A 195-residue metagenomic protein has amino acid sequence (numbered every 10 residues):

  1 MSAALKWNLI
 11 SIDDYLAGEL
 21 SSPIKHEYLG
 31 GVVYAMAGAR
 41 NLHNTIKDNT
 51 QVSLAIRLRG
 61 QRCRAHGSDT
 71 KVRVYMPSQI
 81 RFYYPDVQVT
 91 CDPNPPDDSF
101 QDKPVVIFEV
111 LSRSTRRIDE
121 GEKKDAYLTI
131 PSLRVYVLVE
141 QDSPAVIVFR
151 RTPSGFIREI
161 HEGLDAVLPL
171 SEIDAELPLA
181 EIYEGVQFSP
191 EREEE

Functional and structural regions predicted by a protein language model:
M1-E195: Gly/Pro/Ser/Thr-rich low-complexity, intrinsically disordered segments predominantly at protein N-termini
